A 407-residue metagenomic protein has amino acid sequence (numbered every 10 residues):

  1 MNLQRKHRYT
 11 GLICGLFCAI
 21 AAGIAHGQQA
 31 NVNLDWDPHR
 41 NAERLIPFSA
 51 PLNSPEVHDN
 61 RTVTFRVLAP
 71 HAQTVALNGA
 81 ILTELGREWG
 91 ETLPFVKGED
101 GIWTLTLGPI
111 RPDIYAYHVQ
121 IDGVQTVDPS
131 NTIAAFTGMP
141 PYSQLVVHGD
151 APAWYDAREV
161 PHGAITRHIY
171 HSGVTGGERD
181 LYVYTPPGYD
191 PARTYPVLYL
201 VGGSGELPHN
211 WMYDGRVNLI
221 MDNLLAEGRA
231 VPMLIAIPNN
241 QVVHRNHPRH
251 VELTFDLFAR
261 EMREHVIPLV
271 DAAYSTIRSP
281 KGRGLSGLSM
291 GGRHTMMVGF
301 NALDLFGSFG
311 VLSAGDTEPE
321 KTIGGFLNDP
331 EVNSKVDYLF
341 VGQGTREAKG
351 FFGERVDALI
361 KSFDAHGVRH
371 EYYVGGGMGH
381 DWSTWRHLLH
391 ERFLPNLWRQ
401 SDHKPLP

Functional and structural regions predicted by a protein language model:
N2-I13: Bacterial N-terminal signal peptides that target proteins for export
L3-R5, A19, N33: Short linear motifs centered on Gly/Pro in flexible linkers and helix caps
G11-A22: Bacterial N-terminal signal peptides
G23-G27: Sec/Tat signal peptide C-region and signal peptidase I cleavage site
Q28-T92, K97-P407: Non-catalytic cap/lid and distal C-terminal segments of serine-dependent acyl enzymes
